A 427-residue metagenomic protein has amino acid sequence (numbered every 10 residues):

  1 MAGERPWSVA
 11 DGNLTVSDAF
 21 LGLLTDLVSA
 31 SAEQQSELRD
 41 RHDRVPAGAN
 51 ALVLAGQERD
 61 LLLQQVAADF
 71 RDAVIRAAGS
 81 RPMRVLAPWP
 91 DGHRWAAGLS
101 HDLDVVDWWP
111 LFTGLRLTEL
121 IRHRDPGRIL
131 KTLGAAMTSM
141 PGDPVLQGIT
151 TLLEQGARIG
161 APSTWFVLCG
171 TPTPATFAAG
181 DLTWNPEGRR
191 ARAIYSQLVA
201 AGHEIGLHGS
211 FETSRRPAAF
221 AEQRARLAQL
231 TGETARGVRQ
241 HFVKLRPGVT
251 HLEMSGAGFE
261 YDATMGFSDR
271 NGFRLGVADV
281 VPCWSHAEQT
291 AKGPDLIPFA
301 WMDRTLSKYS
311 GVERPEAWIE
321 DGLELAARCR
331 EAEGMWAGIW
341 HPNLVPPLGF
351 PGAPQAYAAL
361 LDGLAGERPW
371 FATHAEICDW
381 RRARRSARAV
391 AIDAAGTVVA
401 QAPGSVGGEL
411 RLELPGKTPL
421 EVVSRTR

Functional and structural regions predicted by a protein language model:
M1-T183, D279, H286, A291-R427: Terminal accessory/targeting
V74-A78, G202, T231, G258-Y261 (+1 more regions): A generic secondary-structure signal for well-formed alpha-helical elements
G92, G206, G237, R270-R274 (+2 more regions): Glycine-centered flexibility motif
I149-G256: Long, K/E/R/D-enriched contiguous segments that form extended
E187, F211-I297, L344-A356, D362-A365: Catalytic domains of cell-wall/extracellular-matrix polysaccharide-remodeling enzymes, centered on de-N-acetylation
G206, R239, D262-A263, A337-I339: Conserved beta-strand positions in the central sheet of alpha/beta enzyme cores
